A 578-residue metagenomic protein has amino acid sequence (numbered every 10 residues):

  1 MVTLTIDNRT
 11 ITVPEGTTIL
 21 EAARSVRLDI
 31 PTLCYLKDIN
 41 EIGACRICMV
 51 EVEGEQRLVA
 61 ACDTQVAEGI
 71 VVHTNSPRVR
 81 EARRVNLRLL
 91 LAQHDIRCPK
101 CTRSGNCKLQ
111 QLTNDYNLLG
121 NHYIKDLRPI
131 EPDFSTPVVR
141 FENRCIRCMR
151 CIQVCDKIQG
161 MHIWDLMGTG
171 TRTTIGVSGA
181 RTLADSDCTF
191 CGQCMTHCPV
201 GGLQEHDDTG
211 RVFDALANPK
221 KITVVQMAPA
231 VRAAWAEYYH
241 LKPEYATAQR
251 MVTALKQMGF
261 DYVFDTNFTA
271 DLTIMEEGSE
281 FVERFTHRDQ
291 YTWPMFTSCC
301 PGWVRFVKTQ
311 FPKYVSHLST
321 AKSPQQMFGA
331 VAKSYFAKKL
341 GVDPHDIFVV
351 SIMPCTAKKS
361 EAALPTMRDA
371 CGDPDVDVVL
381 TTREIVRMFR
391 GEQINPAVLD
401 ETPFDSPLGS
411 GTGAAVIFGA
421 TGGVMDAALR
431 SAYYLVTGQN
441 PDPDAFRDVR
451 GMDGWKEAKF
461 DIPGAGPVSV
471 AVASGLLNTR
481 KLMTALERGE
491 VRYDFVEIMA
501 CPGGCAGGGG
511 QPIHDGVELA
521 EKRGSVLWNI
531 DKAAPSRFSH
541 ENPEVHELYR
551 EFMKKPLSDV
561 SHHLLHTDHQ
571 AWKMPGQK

Functional and structural regions predicted by a protein language model:
M1-R9: Eukaryote-biased recognition of intrinsically disordered, low-complexity regulatory segments
R9-E15: A short N-terminal beta-strand-loop micro-motif at the entrance of redox/enzyme domains
I11, D133, N143, S186 (+3 more regions): Residues that cap or flank secondary-structure elements
P14, T136, I146, T189 (+2 more regions): Residue-level recognition of alpha-helix initiation/capping sites
E15-N75, V79, E205-K578: Iron-sulfur-associated redox domains of electron-transfer enzymes in respiratory and anaerobic energy metabolism
R46-F190, T196, L203-I222: Fe-S ferredoxin-like electron-transfer domains and their immediately adjacent linker/connector regions across
Q159, C198, F336-L340: Structural motif corresponding to the C-terminal cap of alpha-helices
